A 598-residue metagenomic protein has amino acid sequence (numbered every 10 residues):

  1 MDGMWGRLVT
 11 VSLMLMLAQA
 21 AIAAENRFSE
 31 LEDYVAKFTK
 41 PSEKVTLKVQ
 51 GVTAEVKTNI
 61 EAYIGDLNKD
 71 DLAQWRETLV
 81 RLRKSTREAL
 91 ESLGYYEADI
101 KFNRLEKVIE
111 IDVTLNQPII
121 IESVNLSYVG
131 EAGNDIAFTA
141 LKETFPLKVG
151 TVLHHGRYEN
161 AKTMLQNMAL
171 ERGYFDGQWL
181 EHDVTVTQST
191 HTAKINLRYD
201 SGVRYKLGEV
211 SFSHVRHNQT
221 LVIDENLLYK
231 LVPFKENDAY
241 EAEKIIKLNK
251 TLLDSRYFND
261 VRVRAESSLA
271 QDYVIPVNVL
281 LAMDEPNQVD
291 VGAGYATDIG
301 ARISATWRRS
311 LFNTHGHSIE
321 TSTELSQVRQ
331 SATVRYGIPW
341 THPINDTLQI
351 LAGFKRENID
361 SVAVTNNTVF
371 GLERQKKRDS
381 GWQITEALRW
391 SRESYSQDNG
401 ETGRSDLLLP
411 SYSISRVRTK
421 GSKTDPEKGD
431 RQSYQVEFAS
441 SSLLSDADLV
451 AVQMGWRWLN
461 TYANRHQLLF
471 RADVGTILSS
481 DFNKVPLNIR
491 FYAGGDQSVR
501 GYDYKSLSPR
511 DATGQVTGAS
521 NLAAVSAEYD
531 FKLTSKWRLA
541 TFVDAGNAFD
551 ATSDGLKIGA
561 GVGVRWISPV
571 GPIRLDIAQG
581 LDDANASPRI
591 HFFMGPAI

Functional and structural regions predicted by a protein language model:
M1-V9: Bacterial N-terminal signal peptides that target proteins for export
M14-I22: Hydrophobic h-region of N-terminal signal peptides that target proteins for export in Gram-negative bacteria
A24-T297, T306, E320-I338, M454-G455 (+1 more regions): Periplasmic polypeptide-binding modules associated with outer-membrane biogenesis and secretion
N134-A140, L221, E241-S433, V450 (+8 more regions): Gram-negative/organellar outer-membrane beta-barrel architecture
L197, N547-D550: Short, solvent-exposed loop/turn segments at secondary-structure junctions
I275, Q467-F542, D550: Extracytoplasmic gating/loop element in the C-terminal half of outer-membrane beta-barrel translocons and assembly
V362, S396-G400, S480-R490, A551-L556: Outer-membrane beta-barrel and related beta-rich outer-membrane complex signature in Gram-negative bacteria
D554-V562, W566-S568, I573-Q579: Strand-loop-strand
